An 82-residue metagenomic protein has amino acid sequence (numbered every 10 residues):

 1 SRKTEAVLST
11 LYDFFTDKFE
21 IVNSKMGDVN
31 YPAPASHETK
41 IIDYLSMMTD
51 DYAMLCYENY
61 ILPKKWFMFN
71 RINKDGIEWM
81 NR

Functional and structural regions predicted by a protein language model:
S1-R82: Histidine-centered, transition-metal-coordinating active-site segments
